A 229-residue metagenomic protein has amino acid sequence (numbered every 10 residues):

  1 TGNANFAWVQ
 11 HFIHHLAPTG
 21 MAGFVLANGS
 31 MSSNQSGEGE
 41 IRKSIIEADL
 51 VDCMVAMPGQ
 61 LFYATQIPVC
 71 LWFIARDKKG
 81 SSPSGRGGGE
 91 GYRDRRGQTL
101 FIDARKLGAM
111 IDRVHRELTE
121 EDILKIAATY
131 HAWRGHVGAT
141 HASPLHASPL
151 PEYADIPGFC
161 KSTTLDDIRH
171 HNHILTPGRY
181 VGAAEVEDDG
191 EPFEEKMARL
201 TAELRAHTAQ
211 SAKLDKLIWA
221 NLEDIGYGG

Functional and structural regions predicted by a protein language model:
T1-S84, G91-H141, H146-Y227: A conserved structural/catalytic subdomain of Rossmann-like adenosyl-cofactor enzymes
